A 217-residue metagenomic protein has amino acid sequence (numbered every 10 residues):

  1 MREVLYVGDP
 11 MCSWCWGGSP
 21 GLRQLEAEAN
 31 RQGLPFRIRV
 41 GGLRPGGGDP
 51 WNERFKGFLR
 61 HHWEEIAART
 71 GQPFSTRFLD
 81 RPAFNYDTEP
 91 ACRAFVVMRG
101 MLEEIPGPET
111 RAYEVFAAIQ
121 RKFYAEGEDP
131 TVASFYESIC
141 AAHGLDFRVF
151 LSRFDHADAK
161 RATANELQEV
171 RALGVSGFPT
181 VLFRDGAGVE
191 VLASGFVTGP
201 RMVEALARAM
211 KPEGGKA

Functional and structural regions predicted by a protein language model:
M1-L5: Extreme N-terminal starter segment of soluble prokaryotic enzymes
V7, M11, G18-E28, E104 (+1 more regions): C-terminal cap of thioredoxin/glutaredoxin-like
S19-E126: Structural alpha/beta surface segment adjacent to cysteine/selenocysteine redox centers across thiol/disulfide enzymes
